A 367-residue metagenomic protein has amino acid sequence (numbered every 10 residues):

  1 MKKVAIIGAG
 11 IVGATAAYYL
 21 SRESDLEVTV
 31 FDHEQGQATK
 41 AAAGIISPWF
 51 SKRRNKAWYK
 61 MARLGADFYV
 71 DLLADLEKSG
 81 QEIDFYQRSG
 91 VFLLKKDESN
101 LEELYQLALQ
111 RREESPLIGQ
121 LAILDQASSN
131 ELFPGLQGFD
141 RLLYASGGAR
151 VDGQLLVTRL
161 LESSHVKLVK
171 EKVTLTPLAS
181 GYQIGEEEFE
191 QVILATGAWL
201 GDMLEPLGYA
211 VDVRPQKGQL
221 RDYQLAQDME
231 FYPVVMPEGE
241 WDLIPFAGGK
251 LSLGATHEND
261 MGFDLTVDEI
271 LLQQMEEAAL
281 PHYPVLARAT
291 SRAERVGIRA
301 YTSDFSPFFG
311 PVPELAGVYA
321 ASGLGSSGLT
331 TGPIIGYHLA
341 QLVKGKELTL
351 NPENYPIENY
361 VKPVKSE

Functional and structural regions predicted by a protein language model:
A5-I7, E188-W199, G336: Short hydrophobic core segments
T15-R22, G44, D84-F85, L194-P313: Active-site substrate-recognition segment that forms the wall of the catalytic cavity or substrate channel
S21-A42: Glycine-rich FAD pyrophosphate-binding loop
I45-S128, A278: Dinucleotide-binding Rossmann-like beta1-alpha1 core, especially the glycine-rich loop that anchors the ADP
K60-L64, K96-L101, L143-R159, T266-L271 (+1 more regions): Short beta-strand to alpha-helix junction loop
E82-K95, Q110-R111, L117-R159, T256-D260 (+2 more regions): Helix-loop-beta segment of a Rossmann-like dinucleotide-binding subdomain
A149, K167-Q183: A conserved short coil-to-beta-strand element within the FAD-binding core of flavoproteins
A289-E367: C-terminal catalytic lobe of FAD-dependent flavoproteins
